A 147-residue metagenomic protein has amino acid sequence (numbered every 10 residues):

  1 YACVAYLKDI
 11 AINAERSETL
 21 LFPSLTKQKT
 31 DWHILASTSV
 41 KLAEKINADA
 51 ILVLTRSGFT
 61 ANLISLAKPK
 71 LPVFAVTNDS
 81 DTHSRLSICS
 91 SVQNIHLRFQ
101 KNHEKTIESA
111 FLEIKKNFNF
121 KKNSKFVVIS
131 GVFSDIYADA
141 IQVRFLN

Functional and structural regions predicted by a protein language model:
A2-A5, D9, L66, T77-D79: Terminal amphipathic helices with adjacent charged low-complexity linkers/tails
Y6-V40: Long, charged amphipathic helices and adjacent flexible linkers at domain junctions
K8-E18, A43, K68, S90 (+3 more regions): Structural signal for hydrophobic packing residues in well-ordered secondary-structure cores of soluble enzyme domains
I34-A48, E108-F118, S124: Phosphate-interacting basic helix/loop segments used at nucleotide- and nucleic-acid interfaces
K41-L66: C-terminal accessory/binding modules appended to enzymatic or scaffolding proteins
T60-N62, K68-K105: Nucleotide-binding motor/catalytic cores of P-loop/tubulin-like NTPases across gene-expression machines
Q93-H96, L112, A138-N147: Beta-strand/loop-dominated core regions that host nucleotide or nucleotide-derived cofactor-binding catalytic loops
K121-S130, D139-Q142, L146: C-terminal binding/interaction regions
